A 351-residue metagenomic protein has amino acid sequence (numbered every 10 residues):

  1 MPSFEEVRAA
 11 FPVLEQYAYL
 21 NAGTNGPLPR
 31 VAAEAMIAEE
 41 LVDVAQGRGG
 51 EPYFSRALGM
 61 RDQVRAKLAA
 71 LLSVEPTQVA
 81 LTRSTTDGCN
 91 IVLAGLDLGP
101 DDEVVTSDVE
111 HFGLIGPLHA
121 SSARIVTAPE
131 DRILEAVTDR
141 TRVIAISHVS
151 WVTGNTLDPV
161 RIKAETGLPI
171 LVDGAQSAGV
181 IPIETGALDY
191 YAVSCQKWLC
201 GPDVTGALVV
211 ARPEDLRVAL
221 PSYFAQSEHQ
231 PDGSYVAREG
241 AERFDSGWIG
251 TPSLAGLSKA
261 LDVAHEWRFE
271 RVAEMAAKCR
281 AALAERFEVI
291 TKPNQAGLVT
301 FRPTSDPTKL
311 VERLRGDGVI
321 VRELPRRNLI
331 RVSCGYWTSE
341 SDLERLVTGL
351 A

Functional and structural regions predicted by a protein language model:
M1-A351: Pyridoxal 5′-phosphate
